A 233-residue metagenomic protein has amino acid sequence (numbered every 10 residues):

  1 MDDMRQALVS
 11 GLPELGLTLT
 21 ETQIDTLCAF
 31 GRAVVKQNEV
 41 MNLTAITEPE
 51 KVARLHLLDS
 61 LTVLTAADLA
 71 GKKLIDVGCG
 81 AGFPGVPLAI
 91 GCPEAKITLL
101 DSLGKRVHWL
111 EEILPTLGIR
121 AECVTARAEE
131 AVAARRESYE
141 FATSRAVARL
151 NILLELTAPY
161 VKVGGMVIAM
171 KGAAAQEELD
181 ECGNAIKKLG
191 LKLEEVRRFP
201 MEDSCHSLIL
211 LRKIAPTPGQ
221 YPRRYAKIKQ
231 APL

Functional and structural regions predicted by a protein language model:
M1-G71, I75, K105-R120: Class I SAM-dependent transferase core
E21, T47, T125-R127, E195-R197: Short loop/edge segments at beta-strand edges and connector loops that shape dinucleotide/nucleotide cofactor-binding
E50, L61-A148, L154-E155: Conserved SAM/SAH cofactor-binding pocket of Class I
C92, V161-V163: Helix-to-beta-strand junctions that scaffold the AdoMet/dcAdoMet cofactor pocket in Class I SAM-dependent enzymes
R106-H108, A175, L179: Short alpha-helix immediately C-terminal to the canonical SAM-binding loop
R149, G172-Q176, M201: Short "lid" loop at the C-terminus of a central beta-strand within the Rossmann-like core of SAM-dependent
G164-A174: Conserved beta-strand signature within the Rossmann-like core of class I S-adenosyl-L-methionine
D180-L233: SAM/dcSAM-binding transferase cores
